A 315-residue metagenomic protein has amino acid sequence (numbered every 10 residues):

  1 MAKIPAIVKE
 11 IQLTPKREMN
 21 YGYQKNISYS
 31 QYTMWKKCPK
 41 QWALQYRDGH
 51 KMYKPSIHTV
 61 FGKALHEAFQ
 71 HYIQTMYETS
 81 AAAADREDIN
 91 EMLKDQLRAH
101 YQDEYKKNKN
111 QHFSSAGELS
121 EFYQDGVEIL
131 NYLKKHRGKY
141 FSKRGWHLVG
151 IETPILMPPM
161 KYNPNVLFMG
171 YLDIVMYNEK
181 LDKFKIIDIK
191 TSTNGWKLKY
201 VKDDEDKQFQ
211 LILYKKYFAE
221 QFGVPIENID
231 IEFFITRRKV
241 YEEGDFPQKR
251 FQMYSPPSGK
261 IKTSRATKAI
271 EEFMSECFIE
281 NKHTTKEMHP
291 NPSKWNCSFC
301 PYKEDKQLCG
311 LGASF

Functional and structural regions predicted by a protein language model:
M1-I27, P158-P159: Long, acidic, intrinsically disordered low-complexity segments
Y32-T33, K37-E78, Y123-V127, E152 (+1 more regions): Nuclease catalytic cores
C38-Q45, K183-T191, E271-E276: Active-site-adjacent bridging/hinge elements
A68-P154: A non-catalytic, helix-rich entry segment at domain boundaries
T79-A83, M160-N165, N178-K183, F222-P225 (+1 more regions): Short, solvent-exposed loop/turn segments that connect beta-strands within catalytic domains and beta-strand-rich
W146-V149, F184, E227-I231: Residue-level recognition of the N-termini of beta-strands and the immediately preceding loop/turn
V149-L211, F218-A219: Non-catalytic protein-protein interaction segments used by genome-maintenance enzymes to assemble and couple activities
K216-F315: Metal-dependent nuclease catalytic regions and adjoining charged, substrate-binding loops involved in nucleic-acid end
